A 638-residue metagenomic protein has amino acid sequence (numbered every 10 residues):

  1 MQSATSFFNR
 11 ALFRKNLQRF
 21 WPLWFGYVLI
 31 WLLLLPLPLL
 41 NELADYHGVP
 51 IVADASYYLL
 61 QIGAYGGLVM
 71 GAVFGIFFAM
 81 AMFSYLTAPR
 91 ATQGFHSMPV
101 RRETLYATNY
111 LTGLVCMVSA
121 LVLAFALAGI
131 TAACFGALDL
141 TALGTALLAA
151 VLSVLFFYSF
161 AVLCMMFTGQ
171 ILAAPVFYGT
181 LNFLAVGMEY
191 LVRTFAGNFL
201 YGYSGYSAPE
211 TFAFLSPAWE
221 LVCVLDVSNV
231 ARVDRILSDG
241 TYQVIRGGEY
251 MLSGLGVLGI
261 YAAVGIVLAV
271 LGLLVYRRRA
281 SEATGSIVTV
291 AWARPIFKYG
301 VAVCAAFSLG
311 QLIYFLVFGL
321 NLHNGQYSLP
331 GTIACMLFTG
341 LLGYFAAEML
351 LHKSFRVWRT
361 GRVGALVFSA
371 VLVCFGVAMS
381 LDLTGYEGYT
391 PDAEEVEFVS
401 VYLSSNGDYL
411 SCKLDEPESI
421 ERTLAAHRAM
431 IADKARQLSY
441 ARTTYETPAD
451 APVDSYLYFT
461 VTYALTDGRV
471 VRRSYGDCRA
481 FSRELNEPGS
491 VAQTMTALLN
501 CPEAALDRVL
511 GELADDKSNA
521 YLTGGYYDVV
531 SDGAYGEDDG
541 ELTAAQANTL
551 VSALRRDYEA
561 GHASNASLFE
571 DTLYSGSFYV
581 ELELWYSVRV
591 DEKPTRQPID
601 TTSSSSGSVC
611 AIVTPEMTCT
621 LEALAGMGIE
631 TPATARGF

Functional and structural regions predicted by a protein language model:
M1-V28: Aromatic- and glycine-rich beta-strand/loop motifs that create alpha-glucan
N41-L59, V186-V275, A280-T289, F307-C335 (+1 more regions): Terminal transmembrane helical anchor/hairpin motif
Y57, A64, L111-A174, V186-G187 (+2 more regions): Secretory targeting signals
G63-A91: Long, hydrophobic alpha-helical segments
M82-V115, T284-G285, T543-H562: Helix-loop-helix units of permease transmembrane domains in multi-pass membrane transporters, especially ABC
L172-A185, T360-L372: Central hydrophobic cores of alpha-helical transmembrane segments in multi-pass integral membrane proteins
F297-S308, Y344-Y386: Internal/C-terminal transmembrane anchor helices
R359-F368, F375-F638: Function-determining sites in protein domains
